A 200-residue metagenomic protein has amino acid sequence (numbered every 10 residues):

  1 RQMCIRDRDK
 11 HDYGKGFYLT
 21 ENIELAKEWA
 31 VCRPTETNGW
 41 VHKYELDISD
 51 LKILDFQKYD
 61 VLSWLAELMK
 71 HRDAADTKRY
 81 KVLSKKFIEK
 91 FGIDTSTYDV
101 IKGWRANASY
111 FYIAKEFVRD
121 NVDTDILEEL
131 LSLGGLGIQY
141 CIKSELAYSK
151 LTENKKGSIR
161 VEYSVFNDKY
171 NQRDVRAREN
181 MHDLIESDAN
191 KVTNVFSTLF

Functional and structural regions predicted by a protein language model:
R1-I5: Short, small-residue-biased leader/transition segments that mark boundaries at the very start of proteins
D7, H11-D12, C32-N38, K43-F200: Conserved NAD+-utilizing ADP-ribose enzyme module
Y13-Y18: A short, exposed loop/beta-hairpin motif centered on an aromatic-Gly-Thr core
